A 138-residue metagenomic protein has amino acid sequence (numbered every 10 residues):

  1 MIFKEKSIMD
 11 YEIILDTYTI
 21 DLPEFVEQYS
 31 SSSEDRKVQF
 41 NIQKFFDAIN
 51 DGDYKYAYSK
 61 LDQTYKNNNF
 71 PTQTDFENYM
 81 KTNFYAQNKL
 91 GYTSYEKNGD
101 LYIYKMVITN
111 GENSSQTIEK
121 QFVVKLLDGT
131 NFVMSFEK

Functional and structural regions predicted by a protein language model:
M1, P23, Q43-K44, N68 (+4 more regions): Short non-domain terminal segments
M1-E12, G91-K138: Exposed beta-sheet edge and beta->alpha loop/turn motif
S7-D47: Short, low-complexity N-terminal intrinsically disordered segments enriched in polar/charged residues
Y11, Y18-P23, Y54-A57, Y85-A86 (+1 more regions): Short acidic/polar alpha-helix capping motifs at helix-coil junctions
S30-S32, E77-Y79, M106-T109: Short secondary-structure boundary micro-motifs
F40, K44, Y54-L101: Short solvent-exposed beta->alpha transition segments
